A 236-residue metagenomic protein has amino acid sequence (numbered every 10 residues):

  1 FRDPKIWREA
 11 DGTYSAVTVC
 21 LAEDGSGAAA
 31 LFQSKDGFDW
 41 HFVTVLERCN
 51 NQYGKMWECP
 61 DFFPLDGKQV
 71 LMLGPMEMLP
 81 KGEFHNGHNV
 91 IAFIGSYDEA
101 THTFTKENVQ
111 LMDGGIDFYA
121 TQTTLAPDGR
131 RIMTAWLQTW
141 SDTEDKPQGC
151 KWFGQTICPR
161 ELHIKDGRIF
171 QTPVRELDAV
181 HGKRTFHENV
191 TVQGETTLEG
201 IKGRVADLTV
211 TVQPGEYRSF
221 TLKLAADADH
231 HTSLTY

Functional and structural regions predicted by a protein language model:
F1, S26, W57, G87-V90 (+2 more regions): Short, solvent-exposed loop/turn segments at the edges of secondary structure
F1-D24, A29-F32, F42-V45, N50 (+4 more regions): Hydrophobic core segments of beta-strands in well-ordered, beta-rich domains
F1-R8, T18, W40-D61, M78 (+3 more regions): Surface loop/turn signatures of beta-propeller and other carbohydrate-active proteins
D24-A30, L79-I94, C158: Structural motif
G25-S26, G54, R204: Residue-level preference for beta-strand/loop junctions
K35-F38, D98-A100: Short loop/turn segments that connect beta-strands within beta-propeller blades
F38-H41, R168: Residue-level signal for well-ordered, solvent-exposed loop/turn and beta-edge residues enriched in charged/polar side
S96-D117, Q122-Y236: Beta-rich accessory regions
